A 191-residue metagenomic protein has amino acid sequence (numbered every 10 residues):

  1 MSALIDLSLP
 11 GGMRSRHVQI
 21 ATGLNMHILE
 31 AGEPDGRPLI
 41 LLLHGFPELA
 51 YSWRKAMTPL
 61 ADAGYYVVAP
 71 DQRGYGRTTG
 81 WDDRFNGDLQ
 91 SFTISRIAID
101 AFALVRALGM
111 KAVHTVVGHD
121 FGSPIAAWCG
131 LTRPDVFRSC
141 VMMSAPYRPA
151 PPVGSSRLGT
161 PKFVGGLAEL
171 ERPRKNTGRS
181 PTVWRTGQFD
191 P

Functional and structural regions predicted by a protein language model:
M1-M26, A31-P34, L39, Y51-W53 (+4 more regions): Flexible "cap/lid" subdomain of the alpha/beta-hydrolase fold that forms the substrate-access gate
L42-G45, A69: Structural cue for short, hydrophobic secondary-structure segments
G45-F46, S91: A generic secondary-structure micro-motif detector that highlights 1-2 residue hydrophobic/ambivalent hotspots embedded
F46-M57: The serine-hydrolase catalytic nucleophile loop
